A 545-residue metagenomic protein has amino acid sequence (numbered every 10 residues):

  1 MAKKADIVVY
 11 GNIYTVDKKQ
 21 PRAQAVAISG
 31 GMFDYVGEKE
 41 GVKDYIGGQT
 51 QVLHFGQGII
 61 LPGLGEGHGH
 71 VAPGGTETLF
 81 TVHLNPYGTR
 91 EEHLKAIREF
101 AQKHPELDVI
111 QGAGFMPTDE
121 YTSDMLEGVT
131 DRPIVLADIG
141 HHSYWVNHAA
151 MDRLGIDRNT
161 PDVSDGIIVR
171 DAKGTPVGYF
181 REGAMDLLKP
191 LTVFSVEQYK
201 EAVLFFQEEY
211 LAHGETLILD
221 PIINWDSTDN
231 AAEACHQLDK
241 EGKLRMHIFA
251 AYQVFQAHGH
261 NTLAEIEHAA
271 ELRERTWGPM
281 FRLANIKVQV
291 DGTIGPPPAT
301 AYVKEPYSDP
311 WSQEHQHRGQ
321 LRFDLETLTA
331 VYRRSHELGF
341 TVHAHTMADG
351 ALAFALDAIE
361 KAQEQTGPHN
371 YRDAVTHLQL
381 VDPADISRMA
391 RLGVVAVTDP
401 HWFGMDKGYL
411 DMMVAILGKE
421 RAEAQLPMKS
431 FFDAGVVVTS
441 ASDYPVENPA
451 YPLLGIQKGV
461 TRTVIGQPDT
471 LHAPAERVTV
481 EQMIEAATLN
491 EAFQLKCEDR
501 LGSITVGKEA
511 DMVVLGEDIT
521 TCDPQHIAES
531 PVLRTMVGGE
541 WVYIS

Functional and structural regions predicted by a protein language model:
A2-Y10, Y14, K18-E267, A284 (+7 more regions): Divalent metal-binding segments
Y35, L533-R534, Y543: A structural microfeature
L61-G67, T376-H377, T439-S442: Active-site neighborhood of phospho(di)ester-bond hydrolases with catalytic His/Asp-centered motifs
L219, K287, T376, V397-T398 (+1 more regions): Conserved beta-strand positions in the central sheet of alpha/beta enzyme cores
L238-K243, A270-G278, T366-P368, M389-R391: Acidic (Asp/Glu)-rich catalytic clusters
E267-E271, A374-H377, D382, G418: Flexible, glycine/threonine-enriched loop-and-boundary segments that flank and lead into catalytic domains of large
V290-P297, V395-G404: Short, solvent-exposed beta-strand-terminating loops
R333-H343, G350-D373, A384-S387, T398-T520 (+3 more regions): His/Asp/Glu-enriched, well-ordered alpha-helical/loop segment that forms or immediately abuts the divalent-metal
